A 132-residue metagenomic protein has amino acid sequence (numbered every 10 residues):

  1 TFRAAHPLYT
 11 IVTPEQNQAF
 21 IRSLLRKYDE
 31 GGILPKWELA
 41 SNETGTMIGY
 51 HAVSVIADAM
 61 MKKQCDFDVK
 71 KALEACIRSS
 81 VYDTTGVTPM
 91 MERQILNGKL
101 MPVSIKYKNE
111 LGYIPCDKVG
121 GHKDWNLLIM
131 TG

Functional and structural regions predicted by a protein language model:
T1-N17, A57-K63, T131-G132: Alpha-helical support elements that line or immediately flank enzyme active sites and cofactor-binding pockets
F2, Q18, R22, Y50-S54: A structural signal for well-ordered alpha-helical segments within the folded catalytic domains of diverse enzymes
R3, Y9, Y28-D29, L39-T44: Long, structured ligand/cofactor-binding scaffold of large enzymes
T10-S23, M90-P102: An acidic intrinsically disordered interaction segment
P14-E38: Active-site-surrounding "flap" and adjacent substrate/cofactor-binding loops of secreted or lumenal enzymes, prototyped
D29, N42-M47, H51, V55-I129: Active-site acid/base region of carbohydrate-active enzymes
